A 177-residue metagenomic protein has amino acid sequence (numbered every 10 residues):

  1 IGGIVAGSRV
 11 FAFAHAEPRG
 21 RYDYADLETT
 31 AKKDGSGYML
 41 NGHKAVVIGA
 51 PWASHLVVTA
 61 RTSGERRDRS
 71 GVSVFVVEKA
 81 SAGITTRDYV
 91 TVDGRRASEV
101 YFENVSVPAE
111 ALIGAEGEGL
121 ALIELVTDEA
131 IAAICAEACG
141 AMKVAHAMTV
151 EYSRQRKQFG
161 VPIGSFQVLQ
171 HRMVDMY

Functional and structural regions predicted by a protein language model:
I1-G7: A generic, well-ordered mixed alpha/beta core segment in the N-terminal half of proteins
G7-A16: A short, Trp-centered hydrophobic/proline-enriched beta-strand micro-motif
A16-G20, A45-V47, R87-T91: Short, solvent-exposed loop/turn elements at beta->coil junctions and helix N-caps that rim active or binding pockets
D23-L27, V77, Y101, V107: Structural signature of FAD isoalloxazine-binding scaffolds in flavoprotein oxidoreductases
T29-K32: A structural signal for short hydrophobic beta-strand segments in well-ordered beta-sheet cores
G35-M39, H55, A97: A generic structural signal for beta-strand entry/edge sites
N41-R87: A short core secondary-structure module
I84-Y177: Glycine-rich beta->alpha junctions and the first turn(s) of the following alpha-helix
